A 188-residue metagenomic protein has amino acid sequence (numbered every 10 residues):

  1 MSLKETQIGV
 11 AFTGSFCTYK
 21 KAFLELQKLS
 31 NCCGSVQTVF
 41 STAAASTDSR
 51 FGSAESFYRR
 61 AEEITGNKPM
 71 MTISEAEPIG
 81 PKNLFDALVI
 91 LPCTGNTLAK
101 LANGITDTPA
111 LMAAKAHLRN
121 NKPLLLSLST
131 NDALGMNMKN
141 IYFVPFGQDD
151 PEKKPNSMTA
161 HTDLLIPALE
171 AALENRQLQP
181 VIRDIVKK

Functional and structural regions predicted by a protein language model:
M1-K188: A cross-family phosphate/adenosyl-ligand binding-site feature
